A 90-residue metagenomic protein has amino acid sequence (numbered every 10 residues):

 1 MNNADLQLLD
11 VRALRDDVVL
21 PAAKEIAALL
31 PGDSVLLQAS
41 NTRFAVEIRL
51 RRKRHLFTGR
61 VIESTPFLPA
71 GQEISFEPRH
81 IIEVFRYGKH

Functional and structural regions predicted by a protein language model:
N2-D16, P66-H90: Intrinsically disordered, low-complexity, charged/polar segments
Q7, R54-E63: Short, solvent-exposed secondary-structure boundary/capping segments
D16-E25, R60-V61, L68: Short alpha-helix capping/helix-loop boundary micro-motifs
A23-T42: Short coil-to-beta transition motif at edge beta-strands of beta-rich domains
A27-A28, I48-L50, I74: Short, exposed beta-strand/loop patches in secreted or surface proteins that constitute
L36-Q38, R51, I62: A generic structural motif
T42-R52: Short beta-strand-centered aromatic/proline hotspots
I48-R49, V61, I81: A structural signal for short, hydrophobic beta-strand segments that form beta-sheets in beta-rich/all-beta domains
